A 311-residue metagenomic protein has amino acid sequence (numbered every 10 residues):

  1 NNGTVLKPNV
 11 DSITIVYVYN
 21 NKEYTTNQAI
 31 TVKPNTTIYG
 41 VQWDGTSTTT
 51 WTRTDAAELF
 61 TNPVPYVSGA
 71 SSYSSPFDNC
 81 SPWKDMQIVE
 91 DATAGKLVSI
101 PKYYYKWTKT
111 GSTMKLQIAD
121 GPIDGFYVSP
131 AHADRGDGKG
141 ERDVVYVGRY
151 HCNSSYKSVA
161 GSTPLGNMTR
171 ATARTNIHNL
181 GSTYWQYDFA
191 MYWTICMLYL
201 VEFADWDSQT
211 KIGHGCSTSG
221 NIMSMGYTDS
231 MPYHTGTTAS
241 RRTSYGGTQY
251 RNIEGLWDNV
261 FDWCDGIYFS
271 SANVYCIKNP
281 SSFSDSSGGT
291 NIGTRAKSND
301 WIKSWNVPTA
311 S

Functional and structural regions predicted by a protein language model:
N1-N35: Extracytoplasmic soluble-region selector
N35-P101, Y105-W107, Y184: GGW-centered surface loops in extracellular recognition modules
D44-T46, I100-Y103, T108, A119-G121 (+4 more regions): Structured loops at beta-to-helix junctions and adjacent beta-edge loops in soluble globular domains
D91-A94, D120-L256: Short aromatic-cysteine micro-motif
K102-Y104, S182-Y187, M191-Y192, M231-S311: Short, conserved beta-strand/loop elements in beta-sheet-dominated catalytic cores that frequently flank divalent-metal
K106-S112, S154-S158: Short, solvent-exposed loop/turn elements at domain surfaces
T110-P122, A272-P280: Short Gly/aromatic-enriched secondary-structure transition segments
T113-K115, G121, V147, P308-S311: Long, low-complexity, polar/charged, intrinsically disordered or flexibly structured peripheral segments
